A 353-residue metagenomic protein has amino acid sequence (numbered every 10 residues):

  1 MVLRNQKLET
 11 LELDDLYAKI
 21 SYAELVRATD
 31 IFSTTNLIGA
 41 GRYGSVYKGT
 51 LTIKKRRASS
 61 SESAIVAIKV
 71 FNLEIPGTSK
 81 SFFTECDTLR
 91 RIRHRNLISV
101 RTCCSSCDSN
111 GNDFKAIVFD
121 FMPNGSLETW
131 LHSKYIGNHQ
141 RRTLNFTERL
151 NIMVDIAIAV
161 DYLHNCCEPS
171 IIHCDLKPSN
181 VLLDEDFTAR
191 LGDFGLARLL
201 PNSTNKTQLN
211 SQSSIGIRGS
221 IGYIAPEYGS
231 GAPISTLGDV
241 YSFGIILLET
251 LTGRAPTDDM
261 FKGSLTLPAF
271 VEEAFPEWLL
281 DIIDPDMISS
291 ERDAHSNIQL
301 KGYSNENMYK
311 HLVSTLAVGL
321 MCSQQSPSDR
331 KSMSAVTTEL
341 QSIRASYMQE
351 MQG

Functional and structural regions predicted by a protein language model:
M1-G353: Conserved eukaryotic protein kinase-like
